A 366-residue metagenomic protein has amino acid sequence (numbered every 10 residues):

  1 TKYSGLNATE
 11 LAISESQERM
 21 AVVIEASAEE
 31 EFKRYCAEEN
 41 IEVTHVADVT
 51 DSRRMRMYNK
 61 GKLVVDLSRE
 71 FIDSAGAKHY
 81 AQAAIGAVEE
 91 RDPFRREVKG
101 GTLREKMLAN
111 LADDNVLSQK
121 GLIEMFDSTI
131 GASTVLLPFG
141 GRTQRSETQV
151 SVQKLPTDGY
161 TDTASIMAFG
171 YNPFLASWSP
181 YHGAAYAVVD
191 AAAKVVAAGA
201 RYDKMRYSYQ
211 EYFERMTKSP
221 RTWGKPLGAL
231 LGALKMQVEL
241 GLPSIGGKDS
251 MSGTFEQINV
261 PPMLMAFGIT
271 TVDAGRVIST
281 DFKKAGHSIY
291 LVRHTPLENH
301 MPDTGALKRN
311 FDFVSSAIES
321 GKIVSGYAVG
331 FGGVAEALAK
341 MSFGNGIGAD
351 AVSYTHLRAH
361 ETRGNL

Functional and structural regions predicted by a protein language model:
T1-R358, R363: Glycine/proline-enriched, intrinsically flexible loops and inter-domain linkers
